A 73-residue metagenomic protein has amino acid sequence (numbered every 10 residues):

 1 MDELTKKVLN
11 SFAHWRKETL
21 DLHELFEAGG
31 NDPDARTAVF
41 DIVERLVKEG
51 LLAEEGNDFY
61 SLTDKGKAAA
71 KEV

Functional and structural regions predicted by a protein language model:
M1-N31: Short amphipathic alpha-helical interface segments
D32, G66-K67: Short, intrinsically disordered, low-complexity terminal segments
D32-K48: Short amphipathic alpha-helical interaction segments
V47-N57: A short, conserved structural fragment
D58-D64: Minor-groove-contacting beta-hairpin "wing" of winged helix-turn-helix DNA-binding domains
K67-V73: Short, amphipathic alpha-helical interaction segments positioned at domain boundaries
